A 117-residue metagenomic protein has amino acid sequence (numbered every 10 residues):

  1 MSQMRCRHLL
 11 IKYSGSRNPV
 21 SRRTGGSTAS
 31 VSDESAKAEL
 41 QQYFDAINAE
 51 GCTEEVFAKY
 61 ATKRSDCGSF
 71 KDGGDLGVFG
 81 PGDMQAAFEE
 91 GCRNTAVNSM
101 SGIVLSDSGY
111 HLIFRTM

Functional and structural regions predicted by a protein language model:
M1-S30, M84-M117: Proteostasis/folding factors centered on peptidyl-prolyl cis-trans isomerases
S16-N18, E34-S35, S65-D66: Short amphipathic alpha-helical segments, especially helix-boundary/capping motifs
A29-L40: Short, cationic low-complexity segments
A38, Q42-A86: Peptidyl-prolyl cis-trans isomerase
